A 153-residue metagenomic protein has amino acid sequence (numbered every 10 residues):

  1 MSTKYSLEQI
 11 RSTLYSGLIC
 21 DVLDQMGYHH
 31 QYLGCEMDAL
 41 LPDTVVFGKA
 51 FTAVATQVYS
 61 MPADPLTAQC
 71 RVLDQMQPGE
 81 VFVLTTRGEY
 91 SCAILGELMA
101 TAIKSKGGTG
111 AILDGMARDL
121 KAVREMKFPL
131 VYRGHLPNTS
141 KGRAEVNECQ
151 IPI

Functional and structural regions predicted by a protein language model:
M1-I153: Feature captures the catalytic cores and cofactor-binding loops of soluble hydro-lyases/lyases that act on carboxylate
